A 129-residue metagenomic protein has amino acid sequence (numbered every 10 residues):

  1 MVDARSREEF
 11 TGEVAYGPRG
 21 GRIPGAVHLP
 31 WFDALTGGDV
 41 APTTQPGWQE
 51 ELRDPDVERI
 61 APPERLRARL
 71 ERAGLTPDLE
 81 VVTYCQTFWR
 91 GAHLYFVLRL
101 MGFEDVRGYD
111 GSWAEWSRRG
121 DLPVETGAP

Functional and structural regions predicted by a protein language model:
M1: Basic phosphate/pyrophosphate-binding loop/patch that engages nucleotide-derived ligands
A4-P129: Rhodanese-like catalytic fold shared by cysteine-dependent sulfurtransferases and DSP/PTP-type phosphatases
